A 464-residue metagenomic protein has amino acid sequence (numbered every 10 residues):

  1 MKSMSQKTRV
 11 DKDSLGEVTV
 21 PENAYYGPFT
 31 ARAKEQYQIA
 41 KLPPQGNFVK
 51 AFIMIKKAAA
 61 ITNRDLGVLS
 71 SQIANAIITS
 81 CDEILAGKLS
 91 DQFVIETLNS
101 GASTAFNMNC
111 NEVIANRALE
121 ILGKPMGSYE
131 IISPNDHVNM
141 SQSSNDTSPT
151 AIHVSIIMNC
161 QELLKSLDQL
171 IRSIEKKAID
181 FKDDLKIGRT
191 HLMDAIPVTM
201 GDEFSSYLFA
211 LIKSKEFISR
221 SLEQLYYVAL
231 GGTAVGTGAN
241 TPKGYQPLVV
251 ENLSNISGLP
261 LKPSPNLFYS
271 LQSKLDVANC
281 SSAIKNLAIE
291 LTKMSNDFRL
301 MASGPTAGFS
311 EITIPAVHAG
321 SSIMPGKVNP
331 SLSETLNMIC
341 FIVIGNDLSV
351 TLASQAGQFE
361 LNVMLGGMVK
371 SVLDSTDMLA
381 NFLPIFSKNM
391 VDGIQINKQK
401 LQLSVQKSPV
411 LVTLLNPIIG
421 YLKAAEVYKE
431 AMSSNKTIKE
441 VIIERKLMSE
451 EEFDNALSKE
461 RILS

Functional and structural regions predicted by a protein language model:
K2-S464: Conserved, well-structured ligand/cofactor-binding cores
